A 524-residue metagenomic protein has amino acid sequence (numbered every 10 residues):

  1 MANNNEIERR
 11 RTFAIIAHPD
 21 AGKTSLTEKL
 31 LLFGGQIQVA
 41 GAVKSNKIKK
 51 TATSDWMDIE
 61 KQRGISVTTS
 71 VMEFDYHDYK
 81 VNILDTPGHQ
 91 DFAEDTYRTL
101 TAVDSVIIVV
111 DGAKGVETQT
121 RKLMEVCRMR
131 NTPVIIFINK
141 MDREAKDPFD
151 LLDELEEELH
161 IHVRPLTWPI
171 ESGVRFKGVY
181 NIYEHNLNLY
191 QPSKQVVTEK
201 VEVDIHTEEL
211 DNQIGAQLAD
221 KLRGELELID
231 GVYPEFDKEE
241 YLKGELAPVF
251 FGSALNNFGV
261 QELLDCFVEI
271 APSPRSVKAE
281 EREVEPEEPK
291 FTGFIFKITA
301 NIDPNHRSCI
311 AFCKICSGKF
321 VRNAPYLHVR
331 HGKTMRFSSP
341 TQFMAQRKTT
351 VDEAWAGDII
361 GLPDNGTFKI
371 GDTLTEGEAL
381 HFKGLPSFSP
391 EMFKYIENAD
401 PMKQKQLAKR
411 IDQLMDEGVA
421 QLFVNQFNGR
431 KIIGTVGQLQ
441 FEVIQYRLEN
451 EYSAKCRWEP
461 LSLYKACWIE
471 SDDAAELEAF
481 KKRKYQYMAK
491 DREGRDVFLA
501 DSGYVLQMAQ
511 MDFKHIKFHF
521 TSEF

Functional and structural regions predicted by a protein language model:
M1-F524: Structural and coupling elements of P-loop NTPases
